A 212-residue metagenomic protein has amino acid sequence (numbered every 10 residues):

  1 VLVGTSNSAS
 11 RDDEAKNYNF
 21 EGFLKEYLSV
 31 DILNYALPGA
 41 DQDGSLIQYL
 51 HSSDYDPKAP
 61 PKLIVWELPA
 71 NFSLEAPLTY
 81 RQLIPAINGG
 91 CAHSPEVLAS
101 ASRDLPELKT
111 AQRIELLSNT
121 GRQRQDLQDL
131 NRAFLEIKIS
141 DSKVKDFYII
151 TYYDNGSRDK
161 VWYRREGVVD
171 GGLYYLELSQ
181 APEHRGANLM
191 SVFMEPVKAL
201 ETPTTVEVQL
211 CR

Functional and structural regions predicted by a protein language model:
V1-R212: Extracellular glycan-modifying ectodomains
